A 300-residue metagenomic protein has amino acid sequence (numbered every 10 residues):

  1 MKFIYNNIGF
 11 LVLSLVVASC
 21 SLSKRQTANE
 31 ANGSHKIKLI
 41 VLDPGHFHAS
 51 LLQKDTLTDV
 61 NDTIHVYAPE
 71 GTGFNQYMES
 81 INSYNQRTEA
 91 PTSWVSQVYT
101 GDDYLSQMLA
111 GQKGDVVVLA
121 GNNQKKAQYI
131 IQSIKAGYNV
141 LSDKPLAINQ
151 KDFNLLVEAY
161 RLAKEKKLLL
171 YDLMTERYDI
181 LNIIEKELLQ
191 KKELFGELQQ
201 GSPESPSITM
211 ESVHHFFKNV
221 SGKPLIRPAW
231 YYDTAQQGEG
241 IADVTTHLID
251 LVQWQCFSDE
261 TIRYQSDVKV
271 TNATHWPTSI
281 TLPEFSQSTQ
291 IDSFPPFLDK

Functional and structural regions predicted by a protein language model:
M1-G9: Bacterial N-terminal signal peptides that target proteins for export
A18-S19: C-terminal motif of bacterial Sec signal peptides marking the signal peptidase cleavage site
K24-Y138, K151-L170: N-terminal glycine-/serine-/threonine-rich beta1-alpha1-beta2 phosphate-ribose binding loop of Rossmann-like
T72, Q124-A127, I131, N154 (+2 more regions): A structural signal for well-ordered alpha-helical segments within the folded catalytic domains of diverse enzymes
G137, D143-P145: Short helix/strand-capping hinge loops at secondary-structure junctions that flank key functional elements
A147-P224: A contiguous active-site-proximal alpha/beta segment in oxidoreductase catalytic domains
S221-K300: Rossmann-like dinucleotide-binding domain that binds NAD(P)(H)
